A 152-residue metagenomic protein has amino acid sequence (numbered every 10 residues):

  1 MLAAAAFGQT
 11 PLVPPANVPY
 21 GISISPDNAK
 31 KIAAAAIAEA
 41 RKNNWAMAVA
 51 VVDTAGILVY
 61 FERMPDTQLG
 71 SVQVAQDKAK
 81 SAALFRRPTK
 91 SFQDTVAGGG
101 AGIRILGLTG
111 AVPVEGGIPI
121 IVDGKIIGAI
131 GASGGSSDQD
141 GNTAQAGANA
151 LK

Functional and structural regions predicted by a protein language model:
A3-G8: N-terminal signal peptide c-region/cleavage motif recognized by signal peptidases
Q9-K152: Flexible, solvent-exposed loop/hinge segments and secondary-structure transition points
